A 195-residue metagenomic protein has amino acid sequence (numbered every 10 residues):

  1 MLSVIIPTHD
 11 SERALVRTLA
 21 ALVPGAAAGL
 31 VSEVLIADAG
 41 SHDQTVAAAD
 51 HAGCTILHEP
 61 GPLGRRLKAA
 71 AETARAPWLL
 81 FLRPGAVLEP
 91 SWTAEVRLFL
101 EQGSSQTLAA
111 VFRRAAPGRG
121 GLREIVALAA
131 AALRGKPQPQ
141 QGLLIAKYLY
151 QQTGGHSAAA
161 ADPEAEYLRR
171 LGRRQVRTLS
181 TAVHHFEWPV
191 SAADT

Functional and structural regions predicted by a protein language model:
M1-S3, E33: Cell-envelope/extracellular polymer assembly enzymes that use nucleotide-activated donors
D10-A26: Short, well-formed alpha-helical segments that are part of the catalytic scaffolds of diverse glycosyltransferases
L30-G40: Short beta-strand/loop segment that forms part of the nucleotide-sugar
D38-V46, A86: A conserved acidic beta->alpha catalytic loop
E59-A74: Glycine-rich, basic loop-to-helix element that forms the pyrophosphate-binding segment of sugar-nucleotide handling
L79: Short aromatic/hydrophobic "clamp" motif used to bind/position activated sugar donors
S91-G121: Conserved donor NDP-sugar-binding/catalytic core segment of glycosyltransferases
L149-T153, A159-L179: A short, conserved alpha-helix in the catalytic core of glycosyltransferases
